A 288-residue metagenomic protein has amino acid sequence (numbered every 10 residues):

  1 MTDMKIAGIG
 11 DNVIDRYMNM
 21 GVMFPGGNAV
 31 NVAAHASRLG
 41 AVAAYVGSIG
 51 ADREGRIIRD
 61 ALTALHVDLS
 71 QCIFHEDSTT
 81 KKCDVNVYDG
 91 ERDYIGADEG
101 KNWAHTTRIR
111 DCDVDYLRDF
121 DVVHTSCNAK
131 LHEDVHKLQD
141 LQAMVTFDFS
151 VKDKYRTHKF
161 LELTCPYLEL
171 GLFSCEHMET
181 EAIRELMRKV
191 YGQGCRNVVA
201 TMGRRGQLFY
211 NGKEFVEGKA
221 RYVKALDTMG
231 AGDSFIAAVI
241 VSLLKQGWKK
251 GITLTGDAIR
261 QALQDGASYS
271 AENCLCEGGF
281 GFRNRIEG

Functional and structural regions predicted by a protein language model:
M1-M20: Positively charged, low-complexity intrinsically disordered leader regions
T2-D3, R184-G288: Conserved phosphate-binding/catalytic region of the ribokinase-like
D11-N12, E176, S234: Active-site metal-binding loops of divalent metal-dependent hydrolases
I14-N19, M23, A41-V122, G288: Conserved N-terminal subdomain of the carbohydrate kinase-like
A29-R38: Histidine-anchored nucleotide/phosphate-binding helix
R118-D119, H132-V145: Glycosyltransferases and closely related glycan-assembly transferases that use nucleotide-activated donors
V123-K130, D148-S150, E176: Catalytic beta/alpha-barrel core
Q139-M144, V151-E217: Conserved phosphate/ATP/ADP-binding segment of small-molecule kinases
